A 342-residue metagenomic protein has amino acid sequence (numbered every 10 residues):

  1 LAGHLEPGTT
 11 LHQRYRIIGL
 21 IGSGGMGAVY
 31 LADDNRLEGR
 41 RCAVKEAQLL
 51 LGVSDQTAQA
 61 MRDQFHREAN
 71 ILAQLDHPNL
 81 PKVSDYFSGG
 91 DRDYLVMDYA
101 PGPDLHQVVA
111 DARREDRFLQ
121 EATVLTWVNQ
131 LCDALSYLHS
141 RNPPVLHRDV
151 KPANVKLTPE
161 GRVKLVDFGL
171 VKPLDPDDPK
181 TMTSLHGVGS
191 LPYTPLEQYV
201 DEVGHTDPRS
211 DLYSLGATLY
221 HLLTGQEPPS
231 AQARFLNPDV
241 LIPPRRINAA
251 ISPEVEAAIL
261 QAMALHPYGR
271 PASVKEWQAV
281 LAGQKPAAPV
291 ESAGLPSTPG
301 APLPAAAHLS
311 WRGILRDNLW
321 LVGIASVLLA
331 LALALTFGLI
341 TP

Functional and structural regions predicted by a protein language model:
I17-G25, V29: Protein kinase glycine-rich loop
D33-C42: Conserved N-lobe loop of protein kinases adjacent to the ATP-binding glycine-rich P-loop
Q48-Q74: AlphaC helix of the eukaryotic protein kinase fold
Y86: Activation-segment/catalytic-loop signature of the eukaryotic protein kinase fold
G90-D104, V108: Conserved short submotifs of the Hanks-type protein kinase catalytic core that shape the nucleotide-binding pocket
W127-V128: Activation segment signature within eukaryotic-like protein kinase domains
C132-V145: Protein kinase catalytic-loop region centered on the HRD/HxD motif
P192-A288: C-terminal lobe helix-coil module of Hanks-type protein kinase domains
